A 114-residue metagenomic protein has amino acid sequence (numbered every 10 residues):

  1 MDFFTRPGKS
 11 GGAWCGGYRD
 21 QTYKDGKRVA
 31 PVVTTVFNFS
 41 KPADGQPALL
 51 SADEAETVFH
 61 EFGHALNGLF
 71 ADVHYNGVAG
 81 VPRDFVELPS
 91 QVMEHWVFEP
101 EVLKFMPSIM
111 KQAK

Functional and structural regions predicted by a protein language model:
M1-K114: Cation-handling catalytic/transport regions enriched in His/Asp/Glu
